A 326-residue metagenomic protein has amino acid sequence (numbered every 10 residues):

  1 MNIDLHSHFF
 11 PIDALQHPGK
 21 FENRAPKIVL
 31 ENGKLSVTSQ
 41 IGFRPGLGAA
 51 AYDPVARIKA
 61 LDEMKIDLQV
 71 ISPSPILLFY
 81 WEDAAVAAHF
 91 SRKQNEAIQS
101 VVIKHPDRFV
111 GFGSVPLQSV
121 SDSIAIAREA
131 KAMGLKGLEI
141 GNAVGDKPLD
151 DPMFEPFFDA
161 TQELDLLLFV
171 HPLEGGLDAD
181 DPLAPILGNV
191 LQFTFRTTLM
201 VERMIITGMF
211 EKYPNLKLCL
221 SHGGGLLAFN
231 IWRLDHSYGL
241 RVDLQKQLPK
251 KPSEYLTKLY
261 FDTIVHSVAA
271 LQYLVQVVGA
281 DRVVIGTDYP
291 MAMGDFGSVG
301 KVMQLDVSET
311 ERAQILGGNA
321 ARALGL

Functional and structural regions predicted by a protein language model:
M1-L5, P11-L68, E96-K104, A125-E129 (+5 more regions): Mid-to-C-terminal alpha-helical segments outside catalytic/metal-binding sites
D13-K27, A85-A88, F154, P182-L183 (+1 more regions): Aromatic- and acidic-residue-enriched segments that line the glycan-binding/catalytic groove of carbohydrate-active
T38-A49, A56-E82, R108-P116, K136-I140: Divalent metal-dependent hydrolysis catalytic cores, especially in the metallo-beta-lactamase
A49-A56, F90-A97, D122, L149 (+3 more regions): Soluble or luminal CAZymes and related metallo-dependent hydrolases
S74-A88, S121, L183-L187: Surface-exposed, active-site-proximal loop segments in enzymatic domains
A85-S91, Q99-A160: Long, hydrophobic, well-ordered secondary-structure blocks that form the structural core and pocket-lining surfaces
L117, P172-G176, Y289-M291: Short glycine-enriched loops at secondary-structure junctions
A127-R282: Catalytic pocket-lining loop regions of alpha/beta-barrel enzymes, especially the amidohydrolase/enolase/GH5 lineages
